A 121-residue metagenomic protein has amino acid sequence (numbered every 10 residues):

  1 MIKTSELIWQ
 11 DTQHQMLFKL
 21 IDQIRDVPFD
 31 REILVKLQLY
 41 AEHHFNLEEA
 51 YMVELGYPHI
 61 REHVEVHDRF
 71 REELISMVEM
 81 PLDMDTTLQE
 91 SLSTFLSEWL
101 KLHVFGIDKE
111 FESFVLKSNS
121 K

Functional and structural regions predicted by a protein language model:
M1-K121: Small-residue-biased structural context
